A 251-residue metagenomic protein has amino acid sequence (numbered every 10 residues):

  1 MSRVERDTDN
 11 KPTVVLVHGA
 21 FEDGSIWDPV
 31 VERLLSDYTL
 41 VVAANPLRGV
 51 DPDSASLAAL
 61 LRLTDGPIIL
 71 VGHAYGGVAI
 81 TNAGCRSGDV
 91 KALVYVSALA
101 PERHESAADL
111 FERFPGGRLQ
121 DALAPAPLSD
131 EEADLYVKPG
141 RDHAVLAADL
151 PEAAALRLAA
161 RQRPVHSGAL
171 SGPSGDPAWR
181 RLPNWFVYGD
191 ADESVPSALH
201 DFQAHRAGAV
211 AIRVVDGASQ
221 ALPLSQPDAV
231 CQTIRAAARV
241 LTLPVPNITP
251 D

Functional and structural regions predicted by a protein language model:
D9-V50, I68, D89: Conserved HGGG/HGGXW glycine-rich cap/lid loop of the alpha/beta-hydrolase fold
T39-I69, A83-C85, S106-E112: Active-site loop/oxyanion-hole signature of alpha/beta-hydrolase fold enzymes
V71-G76, I80: Gly/Ala-rich beta-loop-alpha elbow adjacent to hydrolase catalytic centers
C85, D89-V90, V94-D130, H166-L170: Flexible "cap/lid" loop of the alpha/beta hydrolase fold
L93, P183-D192: Conserved strand-to-loop "acid loop" that flanks and positions the catalytic carboxylate
D190-A218, A236: Conserved loop-alpha-helix segment in the C-terminal half of the alpha/beta-hydrolase fold that carries the catalytic
V214, A218-P227, I248-T249: Catalytic histidine-centered segment of alpha/beta-hydrolase-like enzymes
P223-R239: Post-His helix in hydrolase/transferase enzymes
